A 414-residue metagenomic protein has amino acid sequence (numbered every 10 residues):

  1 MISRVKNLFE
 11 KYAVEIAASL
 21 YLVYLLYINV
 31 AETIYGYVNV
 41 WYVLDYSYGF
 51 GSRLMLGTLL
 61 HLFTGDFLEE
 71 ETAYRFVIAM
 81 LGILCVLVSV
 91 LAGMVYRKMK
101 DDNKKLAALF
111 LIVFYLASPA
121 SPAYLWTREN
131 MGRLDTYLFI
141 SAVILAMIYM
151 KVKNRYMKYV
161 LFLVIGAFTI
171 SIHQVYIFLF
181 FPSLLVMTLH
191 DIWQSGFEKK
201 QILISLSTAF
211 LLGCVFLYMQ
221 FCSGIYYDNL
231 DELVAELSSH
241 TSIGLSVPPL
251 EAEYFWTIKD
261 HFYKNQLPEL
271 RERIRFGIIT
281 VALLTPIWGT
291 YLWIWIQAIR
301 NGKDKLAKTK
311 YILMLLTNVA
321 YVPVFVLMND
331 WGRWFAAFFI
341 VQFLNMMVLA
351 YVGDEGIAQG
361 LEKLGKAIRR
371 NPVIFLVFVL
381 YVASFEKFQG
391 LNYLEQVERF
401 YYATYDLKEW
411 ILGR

Functional and structural regions predicted by a protein language model:
Y24-T33, Q201-Y291: Membrane-lumen/periplasm interface segments of specific transmembrane helices in polyprenyl phosphate-linked
S47-G82: Short hydrophobic/aromatic helix or loop-helix immediately within or flanking a transmembrane segment in polytopic
Y48-L54, L106-I148, I172, L327-M347 (+1 more regions): Membrane-interface micro-motifs in multi-pass membrane enzymes
A79-K104, I144, I148, L292-W293: Transmembrane-helix motifs of polytopic, lipid-linked glycan transferases
A123-L134, I278-A350: Membrane-water interface signatures at transmembrane helix termini and the short loops that connect adjacent helices
K151-A167, F197-I204: Short hydrophobic alpha-helices at membrane interfaces in multi-pass membrane enzymes
K158-V175, L179-L185: Membrane-interface alpha helices of multi-pass inner-membrane proteins
F180-A209: Perimembrane helix-loop-helix junctions
